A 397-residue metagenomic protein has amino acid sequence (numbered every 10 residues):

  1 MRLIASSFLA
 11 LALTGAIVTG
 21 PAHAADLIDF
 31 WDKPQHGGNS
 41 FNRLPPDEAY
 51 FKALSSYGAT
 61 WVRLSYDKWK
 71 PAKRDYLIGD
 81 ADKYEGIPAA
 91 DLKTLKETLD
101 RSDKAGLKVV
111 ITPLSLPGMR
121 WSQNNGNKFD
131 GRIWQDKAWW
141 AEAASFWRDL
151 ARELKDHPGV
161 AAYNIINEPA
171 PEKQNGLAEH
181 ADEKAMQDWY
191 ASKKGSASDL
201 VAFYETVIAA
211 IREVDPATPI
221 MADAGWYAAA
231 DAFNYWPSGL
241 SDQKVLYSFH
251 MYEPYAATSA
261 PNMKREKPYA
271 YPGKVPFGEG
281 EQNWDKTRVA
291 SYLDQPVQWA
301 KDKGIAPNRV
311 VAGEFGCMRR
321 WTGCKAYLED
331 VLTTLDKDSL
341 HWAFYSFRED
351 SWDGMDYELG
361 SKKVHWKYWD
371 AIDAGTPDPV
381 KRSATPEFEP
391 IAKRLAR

Functional and structural regions predicted by a protein language model:
S7-A16: Bacterial N-terminal signal peptides
V18-A24: Sec/Tat signal peptide C-region and signal peptidase I cleavage site
A25-A49: Boundary/entry segment of secreted carbohydrate-active catalytic domains
N42-S55, A143-F146, V289, L293-P296: Short, acidic/polar
E48-W121, E142, L200-D215, M221 (+1 more regions): Aromatic-lined substrate-binding rim segments of carbohydrate-active enzymes
K70-A90, P117-A138, K173-W189, G354-K362: Surface-exposed, active-site-proximal loop segments in enzymatic domains
Q123, G131-Q282, D294-M318, K337-A343: Active-site region of glycoside hydrolase catalytic domains
T322-R397: Aromatic-rich peripheral "rim/lid" segments of glycoside hydrolase catalytic domains that contact and position glycan
